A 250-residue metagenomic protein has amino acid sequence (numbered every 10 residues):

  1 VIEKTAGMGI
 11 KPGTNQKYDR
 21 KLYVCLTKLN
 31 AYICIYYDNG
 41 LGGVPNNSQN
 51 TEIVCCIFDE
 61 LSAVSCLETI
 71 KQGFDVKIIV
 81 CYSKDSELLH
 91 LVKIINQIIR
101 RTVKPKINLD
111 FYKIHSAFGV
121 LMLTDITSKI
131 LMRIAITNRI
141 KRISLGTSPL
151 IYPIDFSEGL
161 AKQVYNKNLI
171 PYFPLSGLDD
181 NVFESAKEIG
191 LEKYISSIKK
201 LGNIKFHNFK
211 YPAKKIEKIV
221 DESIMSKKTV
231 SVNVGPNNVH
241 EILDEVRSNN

Functional and structural regions predicted by a protein language model:
I2-N250: Nucleotide-activated chemistry modules centered on ATP-dependent adenylation/adenylyltransferase
